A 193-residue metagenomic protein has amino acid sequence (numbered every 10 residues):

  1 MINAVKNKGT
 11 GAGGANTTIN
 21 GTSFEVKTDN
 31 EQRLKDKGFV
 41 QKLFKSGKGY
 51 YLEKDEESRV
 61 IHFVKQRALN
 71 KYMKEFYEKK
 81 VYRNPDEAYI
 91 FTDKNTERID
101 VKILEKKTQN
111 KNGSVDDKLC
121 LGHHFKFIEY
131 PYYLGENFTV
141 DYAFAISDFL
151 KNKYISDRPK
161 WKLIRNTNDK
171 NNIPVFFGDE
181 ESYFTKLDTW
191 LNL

Functional and structural regions predicted by a protein language model:
M1, F63, L187-L191: Generic hydrophobic, helix-prone segments enriched in Leu/Val/Ile
M1-K48: Nuclease-adjacent, charged terminal/linker segments that flank catalytic cores
A4-N7, I61-F63, I99-L104: Short amphipathic alpha-helical segments, especially helix-boundary/capping motifs
T28-G38, F91, K126-L134, I164-N168 (+1 more regions): Hydrophobic, Leu/Ile/Phe/Ala-enriched alpha-helical segments that form helix-helix packing faces
Q41-E97: Active-site metal-binding core of divalent-cation-utilizing nuclease and nuclease-like domains
E87-Y89, I99-Q109: Conserved catalytic cores of phosphodiester-cleaving nucleases, focusing on short active-site segments
E97, T108-Y154: Catalytic cores of nucleic-acid endonucleases
F138-L193: Domain-level recognition of nuclease-like catalytic cores that cleave nucleotide substrates
